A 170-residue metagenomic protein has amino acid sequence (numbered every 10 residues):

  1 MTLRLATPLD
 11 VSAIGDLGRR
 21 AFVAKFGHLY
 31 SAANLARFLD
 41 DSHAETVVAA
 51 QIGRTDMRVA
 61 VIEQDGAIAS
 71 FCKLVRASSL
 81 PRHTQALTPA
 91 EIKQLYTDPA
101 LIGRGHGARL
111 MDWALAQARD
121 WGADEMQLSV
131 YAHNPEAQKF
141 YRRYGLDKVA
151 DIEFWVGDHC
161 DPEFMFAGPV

Functional and structural regions predicted by a protein language model:
M1-L3: Extreme N-terminal starter segment of soluble prokaryotic enzymes
L5-V11, D16-L29, A36-A100, A108-W113 (+4 more regions): Acetyl-CoA-dependent GNAT
Q85-A90, D124-Q127, Y131-Q138, R142-V170: C-terminal "cap" of GNAT-fold acetyltransferases
D98-R104, A132-H133: Active-site acidic-Proline motif in GNAT/NAT acetyltransferases
